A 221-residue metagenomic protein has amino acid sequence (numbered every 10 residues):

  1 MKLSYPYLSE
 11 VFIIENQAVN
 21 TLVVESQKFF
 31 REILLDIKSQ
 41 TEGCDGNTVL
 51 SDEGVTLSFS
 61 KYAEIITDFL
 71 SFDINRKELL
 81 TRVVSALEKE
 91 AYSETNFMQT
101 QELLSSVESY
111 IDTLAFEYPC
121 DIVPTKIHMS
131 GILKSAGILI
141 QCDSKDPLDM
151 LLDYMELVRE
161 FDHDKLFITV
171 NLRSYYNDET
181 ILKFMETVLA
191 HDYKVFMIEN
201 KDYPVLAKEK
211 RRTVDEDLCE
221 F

Functional and structural regions predicted by a protein language model:
M1-E90, E94, Y176: Glycine-rich P-loop/Walker A and Walker A-like loops and their local beta1-loop-alpha1 context in P-loop NTPases
I13-I14, V158-F161, T187-H191: Conserved catalytic network of the ASCE P-loop NTPase/AAA+ motor domain
Q27-F30, L139-K145, N171-N177: Short acidic, S/G/P-rich loop/turn micro-motifs used as interaction or catalytic elements
R76-Y118: Low-complexity, serine/threonine/proline-enriched polar segments
S106-D146: Conserved P-loop NTPase mechanochemical-coupling segment
P147-H163: GG-anchored amphipathic helix commonly corresponding to the ABC/SMC/Rad50 NBD signature/C-loop
R159-N177: Conserved P-loop NTPase "ATPase switch" module shared by AAA+ and STAND
L172-F221: Alpha-helical oligomerization segments
